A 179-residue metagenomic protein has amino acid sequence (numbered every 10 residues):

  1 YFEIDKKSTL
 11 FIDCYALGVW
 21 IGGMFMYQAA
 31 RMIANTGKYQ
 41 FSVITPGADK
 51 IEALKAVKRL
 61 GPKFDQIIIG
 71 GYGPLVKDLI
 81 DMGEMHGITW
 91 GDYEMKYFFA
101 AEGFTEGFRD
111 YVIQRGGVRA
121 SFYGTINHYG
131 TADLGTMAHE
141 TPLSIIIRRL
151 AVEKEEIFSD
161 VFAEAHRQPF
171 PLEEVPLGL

Functional and structural regions predicted by a protein language model:
Y1-L10: Conserved adenylate-forming
F11-D13, E94: A short, structure-level motif marking secondary-structure boundaries and short turns
Y15-G18: Conserved AMP-binding
M24-G37: Conserved short alpha-helical elements in the N-terminal third of ANL/AMP-binding
N35-L179: Active-site glycine/GP-rich loop and adjacent strand/helix microenvironment that borders small-molecule binding pockets
